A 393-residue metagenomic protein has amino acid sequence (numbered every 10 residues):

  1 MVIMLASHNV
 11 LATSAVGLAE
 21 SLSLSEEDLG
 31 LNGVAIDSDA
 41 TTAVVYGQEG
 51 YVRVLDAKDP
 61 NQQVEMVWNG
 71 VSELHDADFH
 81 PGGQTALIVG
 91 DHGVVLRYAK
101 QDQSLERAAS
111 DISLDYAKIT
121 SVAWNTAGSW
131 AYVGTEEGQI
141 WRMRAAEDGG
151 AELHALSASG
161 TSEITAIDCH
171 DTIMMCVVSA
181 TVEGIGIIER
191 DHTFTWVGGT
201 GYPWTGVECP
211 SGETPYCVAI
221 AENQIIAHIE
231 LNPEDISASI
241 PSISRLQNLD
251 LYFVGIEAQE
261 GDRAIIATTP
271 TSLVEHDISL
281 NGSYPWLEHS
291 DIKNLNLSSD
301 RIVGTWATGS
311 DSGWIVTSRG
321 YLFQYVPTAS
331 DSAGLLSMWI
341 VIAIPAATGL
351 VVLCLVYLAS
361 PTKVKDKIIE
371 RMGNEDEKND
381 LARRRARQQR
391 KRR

Functional and structural regions predicted by a protein language model:
M1-V2: Sec-dependent N-terminal signal peptides
V10-R393: Residue-level hotspots at or immediately adjacent to binding/recognition sites across diverse folds
